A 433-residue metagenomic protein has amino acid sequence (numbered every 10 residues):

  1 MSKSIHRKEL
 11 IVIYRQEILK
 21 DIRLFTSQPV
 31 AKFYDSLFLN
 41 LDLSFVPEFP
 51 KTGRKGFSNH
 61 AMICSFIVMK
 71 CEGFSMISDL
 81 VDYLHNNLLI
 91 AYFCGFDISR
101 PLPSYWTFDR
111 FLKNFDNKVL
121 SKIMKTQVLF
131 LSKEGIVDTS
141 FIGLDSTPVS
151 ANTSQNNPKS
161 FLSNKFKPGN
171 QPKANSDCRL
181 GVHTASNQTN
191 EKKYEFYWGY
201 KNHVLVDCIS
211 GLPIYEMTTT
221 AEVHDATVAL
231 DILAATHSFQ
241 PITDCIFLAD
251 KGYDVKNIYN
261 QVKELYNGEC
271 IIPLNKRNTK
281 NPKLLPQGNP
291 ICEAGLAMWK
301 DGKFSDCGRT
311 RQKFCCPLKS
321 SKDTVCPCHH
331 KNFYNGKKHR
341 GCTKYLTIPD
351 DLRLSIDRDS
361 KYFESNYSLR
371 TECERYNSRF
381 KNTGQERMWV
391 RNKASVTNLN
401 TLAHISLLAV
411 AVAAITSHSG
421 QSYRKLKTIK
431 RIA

Functional and structural regions predicted by a protein language model:
M1-L41, I415-A433: Charged, often Cys/His-bearing segments associated with DNA-binding zinc-finger transcription factors
L24-V68, E72: Basic, short loop/linker segments at the boundary and entry of helix-turn-helix/winged-helix-like folds
F33-Y34, L84-H85, L284-R311, L346-R391: Short amphipathic alpha-helical "interface-anchor" segments enriched in bulky aromatics
S78-F96, V128-L129: DNA-recognition alpha helix
C94-F115: Major-groove recognition helix of helix-turn-helix-like DNA-binding domains
F108-N267, P273-N275: Polybasic low-complexity intrinsically disordered regions
Q287-G341: Low-complexity, serine/threonine/proline-enriched polar segments
E364-A433: Basic, amphipathic alpha-helical segments enriched in Lys/Arg and hydrophobic/aromatic residues
